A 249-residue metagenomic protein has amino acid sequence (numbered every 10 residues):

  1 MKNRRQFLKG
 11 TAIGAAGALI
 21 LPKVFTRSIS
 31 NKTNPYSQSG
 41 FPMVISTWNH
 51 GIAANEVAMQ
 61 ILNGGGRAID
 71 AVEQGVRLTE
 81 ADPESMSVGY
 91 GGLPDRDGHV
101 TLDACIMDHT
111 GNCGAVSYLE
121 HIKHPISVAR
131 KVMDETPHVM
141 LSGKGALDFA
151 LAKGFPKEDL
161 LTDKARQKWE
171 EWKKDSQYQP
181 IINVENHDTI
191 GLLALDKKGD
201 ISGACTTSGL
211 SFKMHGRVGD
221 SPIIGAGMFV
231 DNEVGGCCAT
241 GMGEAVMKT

Functional and structural regions predicted by a protein language model:
K2, K9-G17, I29-T249: Alpha/propeptide regions of enzymes that mature by internal proteolysis
